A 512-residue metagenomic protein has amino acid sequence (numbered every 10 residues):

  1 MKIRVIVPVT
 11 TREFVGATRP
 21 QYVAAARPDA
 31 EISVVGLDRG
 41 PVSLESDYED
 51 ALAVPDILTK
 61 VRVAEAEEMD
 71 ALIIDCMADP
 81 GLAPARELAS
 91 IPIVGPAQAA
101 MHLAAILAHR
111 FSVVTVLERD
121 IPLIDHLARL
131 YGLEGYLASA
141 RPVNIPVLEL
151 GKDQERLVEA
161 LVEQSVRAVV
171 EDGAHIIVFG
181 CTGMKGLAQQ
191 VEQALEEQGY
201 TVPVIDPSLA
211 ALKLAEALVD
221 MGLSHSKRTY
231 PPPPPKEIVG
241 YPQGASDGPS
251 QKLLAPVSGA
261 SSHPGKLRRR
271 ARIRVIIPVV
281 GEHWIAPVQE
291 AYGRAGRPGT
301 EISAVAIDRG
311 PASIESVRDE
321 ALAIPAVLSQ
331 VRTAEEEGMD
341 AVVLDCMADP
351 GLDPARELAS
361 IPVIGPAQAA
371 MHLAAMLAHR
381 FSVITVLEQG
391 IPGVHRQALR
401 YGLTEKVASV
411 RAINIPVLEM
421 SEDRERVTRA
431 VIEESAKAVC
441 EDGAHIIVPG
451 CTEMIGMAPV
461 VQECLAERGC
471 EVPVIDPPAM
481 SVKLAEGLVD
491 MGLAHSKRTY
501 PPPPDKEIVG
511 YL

Functional and structural regions predicted by a protein language model:
M1-G16, F111-T115, L267-I285, F381-T385: Short beta-strand segments enriched in small/hydrophobic residues
R4-V7, A25, D29-A30, V35 (+15 more regions): C-terminal alpha-helical cap/extension of soluble enzyme domains
E13, I106-R141, E216-S250, H283 (+2 more regions): Short, glycine-/small-residue-rich phosphate/pyrophosphate-handling segment
S33-P55, L148-D153, A306-P325, L418-D423: N-terminal beta-loop-helix "entrance" segment that forms/cooperates in small-molecule cofactor or anionic ligand
S46-V63, R156-Q164, S316-T333, R426-E434: Glycine-rich, highly charged phosphate/nucleotide-binding loops
M69-C76, A174-T182, M339-C346, A444-T452: Periplasmic-binding protein-like
R86-L107, E192-L212, R356-L377, Q462-S481: Short, acidic/small-residue loops that bind anionic groups at enzyme active sites
A128-C181, Q190, A398-C451: Active-site rim beta-loop-alpha module in soluble metabolic enzymes
